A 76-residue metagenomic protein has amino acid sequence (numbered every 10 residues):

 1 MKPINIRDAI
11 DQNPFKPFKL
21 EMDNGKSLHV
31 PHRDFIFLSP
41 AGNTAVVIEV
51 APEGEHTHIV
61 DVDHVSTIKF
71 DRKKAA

Functional and structural regions predicted by a protein language model:
M1-A76: Motif-centric detector for short Cys/His coordination patterns
